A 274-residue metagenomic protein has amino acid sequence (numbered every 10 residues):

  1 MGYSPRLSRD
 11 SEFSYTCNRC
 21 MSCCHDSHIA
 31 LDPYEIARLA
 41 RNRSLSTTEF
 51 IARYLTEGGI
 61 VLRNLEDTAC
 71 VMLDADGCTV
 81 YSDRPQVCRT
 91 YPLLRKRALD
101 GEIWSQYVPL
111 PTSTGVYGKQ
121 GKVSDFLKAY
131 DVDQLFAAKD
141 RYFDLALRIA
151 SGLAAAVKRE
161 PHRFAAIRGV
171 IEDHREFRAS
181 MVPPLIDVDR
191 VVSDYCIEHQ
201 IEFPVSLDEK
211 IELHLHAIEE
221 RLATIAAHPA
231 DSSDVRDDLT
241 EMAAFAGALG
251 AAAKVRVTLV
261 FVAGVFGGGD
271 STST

Functional and structural regions predicted by a protein language model:
M1-G77, Y81-T274: Short loop/turn segments that flank or connect secondary-structure elements
